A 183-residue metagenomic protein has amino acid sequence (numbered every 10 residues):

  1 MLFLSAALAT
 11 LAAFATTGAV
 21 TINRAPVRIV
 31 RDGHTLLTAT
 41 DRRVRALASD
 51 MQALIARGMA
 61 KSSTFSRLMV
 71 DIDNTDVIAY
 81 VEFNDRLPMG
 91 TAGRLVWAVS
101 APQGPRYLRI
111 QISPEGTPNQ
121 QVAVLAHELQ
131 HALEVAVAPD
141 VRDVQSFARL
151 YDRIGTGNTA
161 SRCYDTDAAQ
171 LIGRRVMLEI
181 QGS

Functional and structural regions predicted by a protein language model:
L2-A13: Bacterial N-terminal signal peptides
L11-A98: A metal-dependent hydrolase signature that marks the N-terminal structural subdomain at the beginning of catalytic folds
I29-S49, P105-I112, A148-G157: Acidic/histidine-rich, surface-exposed loop or edge segments in extracytoplasmic proteins
S66-M69, N74-T75, A79-V99, N119 (+1 more regions): Metalloprotease/metallohydrolase-associated module, dominated by Zn2+-dependent proteases
W97-G104, S113: Exposed acidic/polar residues on beta-strands and adjacent loops within beta-sheet cores, strongest in beta-propeller
R109-V124: Short pre-active-site segment immediately N-terminal to the catalytic Zn-binding motif
L125-L129, G173: Short amphipathic C-terminal alpha-helix that caps PH/PH-like domains
L129-Q145: Catalytic Zn2+-binding segment of zinc metalloproteases
